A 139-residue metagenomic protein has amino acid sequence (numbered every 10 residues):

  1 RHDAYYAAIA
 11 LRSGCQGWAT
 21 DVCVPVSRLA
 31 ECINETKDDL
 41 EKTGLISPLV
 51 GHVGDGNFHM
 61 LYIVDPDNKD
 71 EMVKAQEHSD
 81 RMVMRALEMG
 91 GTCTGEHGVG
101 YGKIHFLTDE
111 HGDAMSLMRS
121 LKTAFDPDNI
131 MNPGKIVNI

Functional and structural regions predicted by a protein language model:
R1-H2, H52-H59, E96-F106, G134-I139: A glycine-rich phosphate-binding loop feature that marks nucleotide/adenosyl-phosphate handling sites
R1-H78, R85, M89: C-terminal substrate-recognition/cap domain of FAD-linked oxidoreductases
L45-I46, E88, T92-G95, P127-M131: Intrinsically disordered or highly flexible coil/loop and linker segments, enriched in small and charged/polar residues
N57-F58, S79-H111: Cofactor-binding catalytic cores of oxidoreductases
A75-S79, M115-M118: Short amphipathic alpha-helical surface patches that serve as generic macromolecular interface elements
K103-I139: Activity-critical C-terminal alpha-helical subdomain
